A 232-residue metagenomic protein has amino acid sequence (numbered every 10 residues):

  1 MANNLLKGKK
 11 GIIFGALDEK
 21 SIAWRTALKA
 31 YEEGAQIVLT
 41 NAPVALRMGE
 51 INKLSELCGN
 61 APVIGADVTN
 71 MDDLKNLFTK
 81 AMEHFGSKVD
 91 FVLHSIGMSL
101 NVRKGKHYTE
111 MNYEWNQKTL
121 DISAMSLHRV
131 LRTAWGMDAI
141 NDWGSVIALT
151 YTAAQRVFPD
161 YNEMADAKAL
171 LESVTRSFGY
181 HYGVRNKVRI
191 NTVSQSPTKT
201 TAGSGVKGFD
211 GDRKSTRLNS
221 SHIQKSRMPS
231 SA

Functional and structural regions predicted by a protein language model:
N3-L39: Canonical Rossmann dinucleotide-binding motif of NAD(H)/NADP(H)-dependent dehydrogenases/reductases, specifically
G11, V92, I96, T216: Receiver (REC) domain switch-region micro-motif
G15-I22, G97-V184, S194-T200: Catalytic loop of short-chain dehydrogenase/reductase
A35-G49: Conserved glycine-rich Rossmann-like NAD(P)H-binding loop of the short-chain dehydrogenase/reductase
N52-E56, N162-E163, R185, Q195-R217: A glycine/serine/threonine-rich, flexible loop-to-helix segment that serves as the NAD(P) cofactor-binding "lid"
E56-L57, I64-K75, T79-Q117, G136 (+3 more regions): Conserved mid-core segment of classical short-chain dehydrogenase/reductases
K214, L218-A232: Single conserved hydrophobic/aromatic residue that forms the stacking wall/gate of nucleotide- or nucleobase-binding
